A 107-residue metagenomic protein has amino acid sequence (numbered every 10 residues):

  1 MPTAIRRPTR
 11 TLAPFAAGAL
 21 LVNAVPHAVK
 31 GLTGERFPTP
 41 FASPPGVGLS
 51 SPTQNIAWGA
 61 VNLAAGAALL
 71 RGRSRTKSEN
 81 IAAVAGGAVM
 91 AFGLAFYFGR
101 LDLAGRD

Functional and structural regions predicted by a protein language model:
M1-D107: Short amphipathic, positively biased membrane-proximal segments that drive organelle/inner-membrane targeting
